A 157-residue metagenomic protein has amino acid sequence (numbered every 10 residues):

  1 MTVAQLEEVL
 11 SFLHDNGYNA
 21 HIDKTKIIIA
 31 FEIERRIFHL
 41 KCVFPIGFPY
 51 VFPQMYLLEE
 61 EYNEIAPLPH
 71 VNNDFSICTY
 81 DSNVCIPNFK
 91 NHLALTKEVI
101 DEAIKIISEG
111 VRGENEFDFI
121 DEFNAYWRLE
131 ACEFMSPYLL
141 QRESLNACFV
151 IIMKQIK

Functional and structural regions predicted by a protein language model:
M1-I22: Generic start-of-chain signal for non-secretory N-termini
D15-S82, L93-A94: Compact alpha/beta protein-protein interaction domains typified by the UBC
K24-K26, I120-A131: Defense-system signaling and execution modules centered on TIR/cGAS-STING-like, death/scaffold domains and their
K24-K26, K41, K90, K97 (+2 more regions): Context-gated lysine
Q54, E61-Y126: Glycine-centered motif in EGF-like
L129-K157: Short Lys/Arg-enriched alpha/beta "domain-start" segment
